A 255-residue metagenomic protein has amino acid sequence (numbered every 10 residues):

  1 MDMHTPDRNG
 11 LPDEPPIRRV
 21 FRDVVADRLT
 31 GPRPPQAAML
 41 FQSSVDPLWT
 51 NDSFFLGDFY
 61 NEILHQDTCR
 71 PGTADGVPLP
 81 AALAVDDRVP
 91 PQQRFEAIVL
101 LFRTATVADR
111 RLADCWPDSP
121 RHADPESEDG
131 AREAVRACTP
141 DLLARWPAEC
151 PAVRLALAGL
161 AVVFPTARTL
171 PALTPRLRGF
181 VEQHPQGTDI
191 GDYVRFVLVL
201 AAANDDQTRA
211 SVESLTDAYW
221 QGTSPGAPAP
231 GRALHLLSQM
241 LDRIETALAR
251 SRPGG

Functional and structural regions predicted by a protein language model:
M1-V25, C115-R121, P125, G130-A137 (+7 more regions): Ser/Thr/Pro-rich, acidic low-complexity intrinsically disordered regulatory segments
R8-V85, F95-R110, D114, A123-A131: Alpha-helical solenoid scaffolds in large eukaryotic transport, assembly, and signaling factors
I17, R22, A37, T174 (+3 more regions): Short amphipathic alpha-helical segments that mediate assembly, nucleic-acid/protein binding, or membrane association
N51-F55, G72, G76, V89-Q93 (+3 more regions): Positions within the helices of HEAT/ARM-like alpha-solenoid repeats
A81, V85-D87, P91-T208: Eukaryote-skewed repeat-based solenoidal scaffolds used as protein-protein interaction platforms, primarily
L200-G255: Extended, charged low-complexity segments that frequently continue into or abut oligomerization scaffolds
